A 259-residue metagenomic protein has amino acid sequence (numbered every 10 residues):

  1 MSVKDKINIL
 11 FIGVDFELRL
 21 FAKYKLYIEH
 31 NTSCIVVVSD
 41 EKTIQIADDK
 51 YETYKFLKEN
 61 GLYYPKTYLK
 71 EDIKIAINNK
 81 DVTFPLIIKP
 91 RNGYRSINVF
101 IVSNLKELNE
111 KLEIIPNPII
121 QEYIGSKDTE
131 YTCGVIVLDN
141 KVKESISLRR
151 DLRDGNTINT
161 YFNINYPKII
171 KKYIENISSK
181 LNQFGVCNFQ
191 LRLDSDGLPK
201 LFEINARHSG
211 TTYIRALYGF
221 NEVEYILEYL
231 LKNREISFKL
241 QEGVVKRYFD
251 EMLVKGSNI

Functional and structural regions predicted by a protein language model:
M1-K66: Conserved N-proximal alpha/beta basic substrate-recognition cap immediately N-terminal to, or forming the N-lobe
F21-K23, I97-V99, E130, Y213: Short glycine-/acidic-enriched loop or helix-start segments at secondary-structure transitions that form or flank
I44-K127, V137-K141, K168: Active-site nucleotide/adenylate-binding loops and adjacent lid/helix of ATP-dependent enzymes
P65, I97, Y131-C133, F189 (+1 more regions): Change "...and in nucleic-acid phosphodiester-cleaving endonucleases..." to "...and in nucleic-acid processing enzymes
A76-N78, E224-I259: Peripheral (often C-terminal) accessory segments that flank ATP-dependent C-N-forming ligase machineries
L86, K143-E144, K200-E203: Protein kinase-like catalytic core scaffold
S103-K106, Q121-N182, V186, L193 (+3 more regions): ATP-dependent carboxylate/phosphate-activation module, predominantly the ATP-grasp catalytic core and closely related
